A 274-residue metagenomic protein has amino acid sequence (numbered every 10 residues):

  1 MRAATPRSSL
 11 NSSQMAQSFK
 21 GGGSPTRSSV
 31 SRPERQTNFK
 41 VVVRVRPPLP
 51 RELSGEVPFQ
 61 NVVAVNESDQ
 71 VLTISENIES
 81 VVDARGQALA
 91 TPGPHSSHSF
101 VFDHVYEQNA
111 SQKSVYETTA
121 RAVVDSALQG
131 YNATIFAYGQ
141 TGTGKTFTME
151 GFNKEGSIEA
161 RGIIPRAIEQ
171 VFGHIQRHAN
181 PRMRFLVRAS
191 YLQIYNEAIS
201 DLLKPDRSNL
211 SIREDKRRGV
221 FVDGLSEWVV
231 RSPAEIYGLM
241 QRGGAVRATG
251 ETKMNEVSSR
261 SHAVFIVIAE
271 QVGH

Functional and structural regions predicted by a protein language model:
M1-P25, S29-N38, S68-H274: P-loop NTPase motor catalytic core
Q36-P48: Short acidic, low-complexity intrinsically disordered linear motifs used for protein-protein interactions
L49-R51, S232: Ser/Thr-centered flexible coil motifs
E52-N66, K204-S208: Short Gly/aromatic-enriched secondary-structure transition segments
